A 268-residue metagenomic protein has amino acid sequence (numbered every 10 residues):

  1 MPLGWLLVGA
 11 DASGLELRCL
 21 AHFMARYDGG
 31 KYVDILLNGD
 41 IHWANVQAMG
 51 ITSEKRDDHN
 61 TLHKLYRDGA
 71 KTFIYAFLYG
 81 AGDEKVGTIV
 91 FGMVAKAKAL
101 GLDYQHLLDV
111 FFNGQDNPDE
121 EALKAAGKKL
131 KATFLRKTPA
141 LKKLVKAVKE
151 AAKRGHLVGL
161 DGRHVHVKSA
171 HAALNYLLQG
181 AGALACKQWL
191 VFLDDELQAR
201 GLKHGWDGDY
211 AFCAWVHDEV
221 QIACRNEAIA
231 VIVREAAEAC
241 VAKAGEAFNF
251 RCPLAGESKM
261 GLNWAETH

Functional and structural regions predicted by a protein language model:
M1-H268: Conserved catalytic core of nucleotide polymerization and phosphodiester-bond processing enzymes
